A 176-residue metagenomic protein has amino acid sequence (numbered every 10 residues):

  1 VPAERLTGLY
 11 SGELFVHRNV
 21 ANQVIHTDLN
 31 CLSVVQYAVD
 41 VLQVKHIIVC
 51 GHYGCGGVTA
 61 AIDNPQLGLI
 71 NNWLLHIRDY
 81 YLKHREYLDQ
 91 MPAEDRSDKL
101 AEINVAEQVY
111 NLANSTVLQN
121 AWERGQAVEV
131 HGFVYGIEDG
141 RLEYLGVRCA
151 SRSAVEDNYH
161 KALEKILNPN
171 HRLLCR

Functional and structural regions predicted by a protein language model:
V1-V20: Catalytic core of membrane glycerolipid acyltransferases/transacylases, capturing the structured, soluble-facing
G12, A21-K45, G56-R176: Divalent-metal-activated hydrolytic enzyme cores
V49: Conserved functional hotspot residues or short segments at active or partner-binding sites across diverse domains
